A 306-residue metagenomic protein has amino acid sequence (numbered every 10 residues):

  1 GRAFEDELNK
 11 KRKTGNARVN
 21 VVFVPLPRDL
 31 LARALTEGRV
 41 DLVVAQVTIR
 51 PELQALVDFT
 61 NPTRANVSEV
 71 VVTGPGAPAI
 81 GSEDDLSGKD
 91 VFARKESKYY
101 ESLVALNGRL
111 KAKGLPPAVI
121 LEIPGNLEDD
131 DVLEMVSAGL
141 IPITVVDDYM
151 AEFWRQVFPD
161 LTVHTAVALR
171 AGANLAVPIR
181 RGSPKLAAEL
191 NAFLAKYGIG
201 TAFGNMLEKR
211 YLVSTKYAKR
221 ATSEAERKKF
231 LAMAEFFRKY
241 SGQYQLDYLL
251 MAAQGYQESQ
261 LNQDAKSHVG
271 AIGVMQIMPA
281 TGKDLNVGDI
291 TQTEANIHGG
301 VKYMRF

Functional and structural regions predicted by a protein language model:
G1-K11, T48, V67-L127, E224-F236: Bilobed "Venus flytrap"/periplasmic-binding protein-like clamshell domains and structurally analogous long
G1-Q46, A55, E122-N126, L190: Extracytoplasmic small-molecule ligand-binding "clamshell" domains of the periplasmic binding protein/Venus flytrap
F4, L35-T36, L86, M135-S137 (+4 more regions): Hydrophobic residues within well-ordered alpha-helices
D29, L42, T48-E52, G76-A79 (+5 more regions): Solvent-exposed loop/turn segments at secondary-structure junctions within structured extracellular/periplasmic domains
L30, T36, L42-L56, S102-K111 (+1 more regions): A ligand-binding cleft/hinge motif common to bilobed small-molecule-binding domains
A32, E83, D130-L133: Short hydrophobic/charged patches on amphipathic alpha-helices used for structural packing and interfaces
L56, N61-A77, G125, D148 (+2 more regions): Periplasmic-binding protein-like
R94, S102-N107, I199-K209, K216-F306: Catalytic glycan-binding domains that act on GlcNAc-containing polysaccharides
